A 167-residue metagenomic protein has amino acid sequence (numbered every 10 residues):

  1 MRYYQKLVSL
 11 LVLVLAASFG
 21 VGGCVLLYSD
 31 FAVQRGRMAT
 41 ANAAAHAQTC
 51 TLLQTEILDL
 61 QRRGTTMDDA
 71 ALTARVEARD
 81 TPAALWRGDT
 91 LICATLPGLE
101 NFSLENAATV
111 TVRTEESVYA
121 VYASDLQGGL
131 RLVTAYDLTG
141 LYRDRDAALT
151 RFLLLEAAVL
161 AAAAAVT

Functional and structural regions predicted by a protein language model:
R2-K6, D144-A147: Juxtamembrane loop-transmembrane helix junctions in multi-pass integral membrane proteins, especially the extracellular
Y3-S29, A157, A161-A162: Extreme N-terminal signal-anchor transmembrane helix of membrane signaling/transducer proteins, especially in bacteria
Y28-I57, A148-R151: Juxtamembrane membrane-water interface segments immediately C-terminal to a transmembrane helix
T49-L99: Extracytoplasmic/periplasmic helical hairpin of the input-sensing domain located between the first two N-terminal
A83, P97-N106, L138-T139, L149: Inter-domain helical "communication" segments and dimerization helices that couple sensory or membrane-embedded modules
L96-R131: Membrane-proximal, non-catalytic sensory/regulatory domains of signal-transducing membrane proteins
Y136-E156: Membrane-interface helix-start motif
